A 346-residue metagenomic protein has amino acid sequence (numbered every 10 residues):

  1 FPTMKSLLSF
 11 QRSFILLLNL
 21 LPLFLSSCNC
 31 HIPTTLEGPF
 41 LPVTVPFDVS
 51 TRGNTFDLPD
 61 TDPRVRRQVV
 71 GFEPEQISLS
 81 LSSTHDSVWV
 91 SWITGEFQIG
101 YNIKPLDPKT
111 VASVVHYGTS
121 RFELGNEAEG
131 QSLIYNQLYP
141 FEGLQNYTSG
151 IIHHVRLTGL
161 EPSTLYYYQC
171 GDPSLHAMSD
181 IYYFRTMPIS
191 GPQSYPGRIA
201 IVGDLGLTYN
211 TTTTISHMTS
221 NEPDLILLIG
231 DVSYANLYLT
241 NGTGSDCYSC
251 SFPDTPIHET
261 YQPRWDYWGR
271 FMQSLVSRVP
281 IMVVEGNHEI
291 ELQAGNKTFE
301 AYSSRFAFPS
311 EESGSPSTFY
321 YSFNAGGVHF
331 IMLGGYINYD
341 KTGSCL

Functional and structural regions predicted by a protein language model:
F1-L18: Classical eukaryotic N-terminal signal peptides for Sec-dependent ER targeting/secretion, especially the positively
P2, S26-S27, M218, D224: Intrinsically disordered low-complexity regions specifically enriched for long asparagine
K5, N29-I32, R64-R66: N-terminal accessory beta-strand-rich subdomains and adjacent acidic, glycine-rich linkers that precede catalytic cores
L20-R52: N-terminal signal peptide
F40, G53, P63-L346: Metal-dependent phosphoester/phosphodiester hydrolase catalytic core
D57-P59: N-terminal extramembrane/targeting module of integral membrane proteins
